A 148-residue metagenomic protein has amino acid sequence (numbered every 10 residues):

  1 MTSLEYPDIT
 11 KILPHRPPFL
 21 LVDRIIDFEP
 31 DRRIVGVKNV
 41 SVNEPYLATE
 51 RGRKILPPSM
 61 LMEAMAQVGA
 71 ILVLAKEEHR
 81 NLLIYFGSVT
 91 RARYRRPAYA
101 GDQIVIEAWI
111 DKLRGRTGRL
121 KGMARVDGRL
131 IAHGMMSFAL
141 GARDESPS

Functional and structural regions predicted by a protein language model:
T2-S3, G69-E107, I131-A139: Hydrophobic beta-strand-centered segment that forms part of the acyl-chain substrate-binding groove
Y6-R16: Short aromatic-glycine motifs in intrinsically disordered, low-complexity regions
P17-L56: Catalytic strand-loop segment that frames the active site of acyl-thioester-processing enzymes
I25, R91-D127: Hydrophobic beta-sheet segments that form the core/acyl-binding groove of ACP/CoA-dependent acyl-chain-processing
R32, V37-S41, Y99, Q103-E107 (+2 more regions): Terminal leader/tail segments of proteins
V40-V42, R96, K112, G128 (+1 more regions): Non-catalytic surface loops within mature trypsin-like serine protease
T49-V73, F86: Compact, glycine-rich, soluble single-domain proteins
T117-S148: Mixed-charge, glycine-accented linear interaction segment located at domain edges/termini
